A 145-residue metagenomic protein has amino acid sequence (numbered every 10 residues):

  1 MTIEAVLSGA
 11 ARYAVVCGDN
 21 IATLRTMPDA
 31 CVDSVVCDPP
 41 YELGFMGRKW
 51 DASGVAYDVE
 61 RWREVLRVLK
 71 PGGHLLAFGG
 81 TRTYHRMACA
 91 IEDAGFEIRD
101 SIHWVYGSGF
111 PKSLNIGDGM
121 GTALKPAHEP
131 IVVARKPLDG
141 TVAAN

Functional and structural regions predicted by a protein language model:
T2-N145: Core catalytic lobe of class I
